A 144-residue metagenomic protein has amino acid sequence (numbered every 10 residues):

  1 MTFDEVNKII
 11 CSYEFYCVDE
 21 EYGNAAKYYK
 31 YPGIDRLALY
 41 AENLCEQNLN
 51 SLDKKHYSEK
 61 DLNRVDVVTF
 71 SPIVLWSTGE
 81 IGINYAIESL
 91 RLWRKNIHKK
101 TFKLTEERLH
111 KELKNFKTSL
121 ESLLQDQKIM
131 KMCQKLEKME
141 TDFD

Functional and structural regions predicted by a protein language model:
M1-D4, F116-E121, Q125-I129: Short helix/turn-capping signatures at newly exposed starts of structured segments
M1-E20, L44-C45: Amphipathic alpha-helical segments
I9, S119, L123, M139: Residues that form generic nucleotide/phosphate-binding pockets
E21-A25, H98: Ser/Thr- and Asn-enriched, surface-exposed coil loops between beta-strands
N24-Y31, D35-A38: A cross-family detector of function-defining hotspots
D35-T118: Intrinsically disordered, low-complexity regulatory segments enriched in Ser/Thr/Pro and charged residues
D126-D144: Short acidic, low-complexity intrinsically disordered linear motifs used for protein-protein interactions
